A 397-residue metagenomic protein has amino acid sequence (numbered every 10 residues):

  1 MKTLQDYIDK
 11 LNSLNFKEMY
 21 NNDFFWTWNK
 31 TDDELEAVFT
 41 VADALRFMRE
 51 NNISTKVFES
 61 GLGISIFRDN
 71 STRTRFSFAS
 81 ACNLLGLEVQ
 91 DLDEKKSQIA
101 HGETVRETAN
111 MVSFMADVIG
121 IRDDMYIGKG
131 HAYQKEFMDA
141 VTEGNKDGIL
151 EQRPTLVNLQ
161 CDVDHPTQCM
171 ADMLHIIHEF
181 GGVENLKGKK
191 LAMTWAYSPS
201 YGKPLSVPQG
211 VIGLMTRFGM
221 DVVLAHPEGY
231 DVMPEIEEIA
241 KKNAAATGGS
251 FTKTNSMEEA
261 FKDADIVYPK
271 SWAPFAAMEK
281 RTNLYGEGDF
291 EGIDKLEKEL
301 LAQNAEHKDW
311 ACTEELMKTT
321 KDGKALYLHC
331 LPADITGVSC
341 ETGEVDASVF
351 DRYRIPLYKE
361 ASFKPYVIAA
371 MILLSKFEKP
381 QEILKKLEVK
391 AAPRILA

Functional and structural regions predicted by a protein language model:
M1-F76, S80, K386: Positively charged, low-complexity intrinsically disordered leader regions
K56-I177: Phosphate/diphosphate ligand-binding glycine-rich loop within oxidoreductases
R68-S80, I177-E291: Glycine-rich phosphate/diphosphate-binding loop of Rossmann-like nucleotide-binding domains
D147-P154, M220, T319-L328: A short helix->loop->beta-strand "cap" motif at the edges of active sites that frequently abuts
N185-K187, T216, E315-K324, R352: Short, conserved loop/helix-junction motifs that constitute active-site signature segments in enzyme catalytic cores
K242-D346: Rossmann-like adenosine-cofactor binding region
T320-A397: Adenosine-phosphate binding glycine-rich loop
